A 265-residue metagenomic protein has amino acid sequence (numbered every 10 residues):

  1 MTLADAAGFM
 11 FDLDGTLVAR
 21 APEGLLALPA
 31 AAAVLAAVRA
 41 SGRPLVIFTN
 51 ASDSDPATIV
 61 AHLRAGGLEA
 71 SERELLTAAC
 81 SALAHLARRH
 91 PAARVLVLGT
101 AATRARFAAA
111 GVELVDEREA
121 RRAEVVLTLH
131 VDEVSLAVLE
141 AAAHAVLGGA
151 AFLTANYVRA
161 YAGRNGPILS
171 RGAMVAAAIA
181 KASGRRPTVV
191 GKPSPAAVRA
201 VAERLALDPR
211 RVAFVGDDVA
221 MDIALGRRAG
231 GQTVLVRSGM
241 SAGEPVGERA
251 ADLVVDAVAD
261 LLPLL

Functional and structural regions predicted by a protein language model:
T2-A40, S52-R73, L83-L265: Asp-based, Mg2+/Mn2+-dependent phosphohydrolase catalytic module
T49: Conserved phosphate-coupling serine/threonine residues in phosphotransfer and NTP-handling enzymes
